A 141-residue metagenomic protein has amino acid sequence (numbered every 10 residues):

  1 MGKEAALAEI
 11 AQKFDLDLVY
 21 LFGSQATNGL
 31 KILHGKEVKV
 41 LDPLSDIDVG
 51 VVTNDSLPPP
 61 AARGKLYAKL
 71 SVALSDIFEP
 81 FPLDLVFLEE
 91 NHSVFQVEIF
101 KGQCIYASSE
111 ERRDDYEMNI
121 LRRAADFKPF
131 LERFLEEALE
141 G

Functional and structural regions predicted by a protein language model:
M1-P43, N54-G141: Catalytic core of pol beta-like nucleotidyltransferases
S45-I47: Change "...and in nucleic-acid phosphodiester-cleaving endonucleases..." to "...and in nucleic-acid processing enzymes
V51: Conserved phosphate-handling catalytic cores of large alpha/beta enzymes
